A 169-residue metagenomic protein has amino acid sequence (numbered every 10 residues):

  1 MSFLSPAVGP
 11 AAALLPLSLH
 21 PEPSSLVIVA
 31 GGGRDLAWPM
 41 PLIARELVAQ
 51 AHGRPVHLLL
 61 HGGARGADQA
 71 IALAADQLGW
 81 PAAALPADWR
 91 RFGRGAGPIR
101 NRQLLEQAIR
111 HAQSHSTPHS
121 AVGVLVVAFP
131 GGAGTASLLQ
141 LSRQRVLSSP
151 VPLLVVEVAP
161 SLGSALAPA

Functional and structural regions predicted by a protein language model:
F3-V29, R34-P168: Acidic/glycine-enriched connector segments
